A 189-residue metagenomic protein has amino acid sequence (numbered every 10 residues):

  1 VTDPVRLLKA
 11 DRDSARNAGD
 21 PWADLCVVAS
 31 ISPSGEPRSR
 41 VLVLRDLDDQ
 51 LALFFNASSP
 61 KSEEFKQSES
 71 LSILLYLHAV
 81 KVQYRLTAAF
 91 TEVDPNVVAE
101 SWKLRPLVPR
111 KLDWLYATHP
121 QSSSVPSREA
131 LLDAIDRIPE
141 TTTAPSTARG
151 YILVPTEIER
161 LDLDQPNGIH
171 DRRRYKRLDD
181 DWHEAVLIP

Functional and structural regions predicted by a protein language model:
V1-P189: Binding-site signature for planar aromatic cofactors or substrates
